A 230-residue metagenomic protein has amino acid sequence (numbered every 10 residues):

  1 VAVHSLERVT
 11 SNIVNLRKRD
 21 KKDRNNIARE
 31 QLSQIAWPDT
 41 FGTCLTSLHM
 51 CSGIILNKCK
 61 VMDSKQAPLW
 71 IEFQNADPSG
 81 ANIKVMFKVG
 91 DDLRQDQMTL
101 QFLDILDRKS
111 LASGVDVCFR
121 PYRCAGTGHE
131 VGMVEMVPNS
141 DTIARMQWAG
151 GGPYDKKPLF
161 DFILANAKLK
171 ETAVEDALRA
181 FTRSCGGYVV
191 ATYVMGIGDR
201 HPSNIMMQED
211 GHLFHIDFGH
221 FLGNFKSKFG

Functional and structural regions predicted by a protein language model:
V1-I35, A149-P153, M207-G230: C-terminal catalytic region of ATP-dependent kinase domains
R29-I197, E209-F214, G219-F221: Conserved ATP-binding subdomain of kinase catalytic cores across diverse folds
D199, S203-M206: Catalytic-loop signature of eukaryotic-like protein kinases
